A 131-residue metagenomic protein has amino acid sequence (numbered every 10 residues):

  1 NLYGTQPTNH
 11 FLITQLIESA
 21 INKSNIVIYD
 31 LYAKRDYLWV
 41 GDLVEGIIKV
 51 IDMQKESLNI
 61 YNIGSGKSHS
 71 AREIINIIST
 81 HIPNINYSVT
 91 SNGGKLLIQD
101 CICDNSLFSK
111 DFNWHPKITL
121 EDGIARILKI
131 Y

Functional and structural regions predicted by a protein language model:
N1-L12: Flexible, glycine-rich beta-alpha linker
T14, A20-Y131: C-terminal substrate-binding subdomain of Rossmann-fold SDR/epimerase-dehydratase oxidoreductases
